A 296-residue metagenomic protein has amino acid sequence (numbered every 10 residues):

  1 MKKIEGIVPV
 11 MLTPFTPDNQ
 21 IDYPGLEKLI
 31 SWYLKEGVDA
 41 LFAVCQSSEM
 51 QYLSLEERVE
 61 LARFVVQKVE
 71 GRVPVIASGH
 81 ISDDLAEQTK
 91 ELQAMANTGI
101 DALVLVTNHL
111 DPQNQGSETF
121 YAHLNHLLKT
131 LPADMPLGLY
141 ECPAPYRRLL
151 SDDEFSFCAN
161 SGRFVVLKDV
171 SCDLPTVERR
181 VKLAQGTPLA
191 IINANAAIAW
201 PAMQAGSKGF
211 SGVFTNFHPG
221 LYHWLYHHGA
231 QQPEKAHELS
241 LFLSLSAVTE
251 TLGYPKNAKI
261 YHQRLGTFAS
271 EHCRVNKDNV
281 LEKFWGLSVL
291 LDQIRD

Functional and structural regions predicted by a protein language model:
K2-R147: Active-site beta->alpha loop and helix N-cap motifs at the rims of alpha/beta catalytic domains
V8-L12, E36, S207, F214-D296: C-terminal alpha-helical cap/extension of soluble enzyme domains
G25, E57, T119, H123 (+4 more regions): Soluble or luminal CAZymes and related metallo-dependent hydrolases
L26, A62, Q88, L124 (+3 more regions): A general structural signal for well-ordered alpha-helical segments in protein cores
E49-M50, D111-P112, P175, W200 (+2 more regions): Short secondary-structure capping/turn micro-motifs that flank functional sites
L53-L55, Q115-E118, R179-R180, Q204 (+2 more regions): Short secondary-structure transition/capping segments
E60-K68, L92-A102, F155-F164, H227 (+1 more regions): Short, electropositive alpha-helical surface patch
L128-P132, C142-L252: Catalytic alpha/beta core domains of metabolic enzymes, predominantly
